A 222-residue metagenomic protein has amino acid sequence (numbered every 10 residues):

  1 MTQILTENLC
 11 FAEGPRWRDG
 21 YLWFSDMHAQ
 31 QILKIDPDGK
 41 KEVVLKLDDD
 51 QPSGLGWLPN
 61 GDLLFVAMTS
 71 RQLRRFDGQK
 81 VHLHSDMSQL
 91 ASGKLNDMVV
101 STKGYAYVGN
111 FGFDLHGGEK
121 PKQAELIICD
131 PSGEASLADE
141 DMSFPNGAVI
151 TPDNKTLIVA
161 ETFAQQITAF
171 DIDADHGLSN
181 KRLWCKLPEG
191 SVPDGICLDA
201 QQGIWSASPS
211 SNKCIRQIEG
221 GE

Functional and structural regions predicted by a protein language model:
M1-T6, K40-K46, V81-S88, E134-E140 (+2 more regions): A short beta-strand motif characteristic of beta-propeller blades
L5-Y21, L47-A67, Q72, Q89-V108 (+4 more regions): Beta-rich, blade/repeat-based domains predominating in secreted/periplasmic proteins but also intracellular
W23-K46: Beta-propeller domains
M27-H28, M68-T69, F113-A124, T162-Q165 (+1 more regions): Short, solvent-exposed loop/turn segments at conserved positions within beta-propeller repeat blades
Q31-L33, Q72-R74, A124-I127, Q166-T168 (+1 more regions): A short loop-to-beta-strand structural motif that recurs across blades of beta-propeller domains
I35-D36, R75-D77, D130, D171 (+1 more regions): Structural recognition of the beta-propeller blade-terminating site
F170-G177: Short loop/turn segments immediately following beta-strands, especially the blade-tip and inter-blade linker loops
S210-E222: C-terminal closing repeat unit and adjoining cap/tail of repeat-based domains
